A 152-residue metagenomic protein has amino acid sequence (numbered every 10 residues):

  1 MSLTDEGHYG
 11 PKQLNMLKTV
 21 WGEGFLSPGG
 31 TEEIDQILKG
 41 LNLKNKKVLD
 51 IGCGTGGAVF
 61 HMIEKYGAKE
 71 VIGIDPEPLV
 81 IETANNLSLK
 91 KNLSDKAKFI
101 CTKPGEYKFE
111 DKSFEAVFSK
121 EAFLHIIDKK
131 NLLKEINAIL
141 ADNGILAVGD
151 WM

Functional and structural regions predicted by a protein language model:
M1-L17: N-terminal, positively charged/glycine-rich alpha-helical extensions of SAM-dependent methyltransferases
L14-P28: Class I SAM-dependent methyltransferase Rossmann-like catalytic core, especially the SAM/SAH-binding loop
S27-K44: Conserved alpha-helix/loop element of class I SAM-dependent methyltransferases that forms part of the SAM/SAH-binding
L49-I51, T55-E106: Class I SAM-dependent methyltransferase SAM/SAH-binding core
G105-A116: A short acidic, Gly/Pro-enriched loop at the edge of an enzyme's catalytic core that lines a small-molecule cofactor
A116-D128: A short SAM/SAH-binding and catalytic strip from SAM-dependent methyltransferases
K130-I145: A short glycine-rich, Lys/Arg-flanked "PGG" loop and its adjoining helix->strand segment in the class I
V148-D150: Acidic carboxylate diad motif detector
